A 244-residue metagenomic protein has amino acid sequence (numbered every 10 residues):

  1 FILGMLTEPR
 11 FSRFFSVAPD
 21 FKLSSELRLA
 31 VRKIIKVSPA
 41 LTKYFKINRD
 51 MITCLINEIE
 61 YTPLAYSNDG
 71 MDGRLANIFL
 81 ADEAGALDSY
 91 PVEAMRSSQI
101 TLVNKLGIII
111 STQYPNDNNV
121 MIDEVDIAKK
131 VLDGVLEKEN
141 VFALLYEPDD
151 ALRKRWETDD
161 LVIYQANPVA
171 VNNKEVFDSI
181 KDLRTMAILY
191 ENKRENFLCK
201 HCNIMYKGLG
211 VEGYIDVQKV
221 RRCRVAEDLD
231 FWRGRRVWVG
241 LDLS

Functional and structural regions predicted by a protein language model:
F1: Walker A/P-loop
G4-S12, I34-Y44, C54-I59, A86-D88 (+5 more regions): Secondary-structure transition/capping motifs at alpha-helix termini and the adjoining loop/turn into the next element
M5-S25: Conserved SF1/SF2 helicase motif Ia
S25-N77: Inter-Walker segment of RecA-like/P-loop motor cores
A65, G240-L243: Conserved helicase core region in the C-terminal RecA-like lobe
D82-E83: Walker B catalytic acidic pair
Y90, R96-W238: Non-catalytic, compositionally simple segments
